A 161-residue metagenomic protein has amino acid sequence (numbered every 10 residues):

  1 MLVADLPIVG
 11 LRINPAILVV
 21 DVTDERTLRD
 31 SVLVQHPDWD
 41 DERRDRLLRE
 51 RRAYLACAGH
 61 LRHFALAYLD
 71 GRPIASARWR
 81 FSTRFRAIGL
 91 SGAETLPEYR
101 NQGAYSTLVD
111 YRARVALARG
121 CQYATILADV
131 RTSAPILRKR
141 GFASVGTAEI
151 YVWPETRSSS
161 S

Functional and structural regions predicted by a protein language model:
M1-T27, I126, S133, E149-W153: Acyl-donor-binding surface of acyltransferase catalytic domains
D5-V9, D70-R72, S82, E98-Y99 (+1 more regions): Short loop segments at secondary-structure junctions
I8-L55, L66, G89, S158-S161: Short amphipathic alpha-helix that is part of the acyltransferase structural core
E42-E98, G146: A conserved beta-strand-loop-helix scaffold within acyl/acetyltransferase catalytic domains
G92-T95, N101-A118, P135, K139: Conserved acetyl-CoA-binding loop-helix of GNAT-fold acetyltransferases
A116-A128: Conserved GNAT acetyl-CoA-binding A-motif
A124, V130-R140: Low-complexity, intrinsically disordered Gly/Pro/Thr-rich segments
R138-A148: Conserved acetyl-CoA-binding loop of GNAT-fold acetyltransferases
